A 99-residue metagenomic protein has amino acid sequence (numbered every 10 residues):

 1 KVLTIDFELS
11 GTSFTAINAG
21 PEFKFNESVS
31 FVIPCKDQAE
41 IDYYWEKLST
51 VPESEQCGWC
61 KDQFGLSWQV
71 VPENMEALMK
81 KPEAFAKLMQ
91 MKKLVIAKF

Functional and structural regions predicted by a protein language model:
K1-Q56, K61-F99: Glyoxalase I/VOC metalloenzyme domain signal
